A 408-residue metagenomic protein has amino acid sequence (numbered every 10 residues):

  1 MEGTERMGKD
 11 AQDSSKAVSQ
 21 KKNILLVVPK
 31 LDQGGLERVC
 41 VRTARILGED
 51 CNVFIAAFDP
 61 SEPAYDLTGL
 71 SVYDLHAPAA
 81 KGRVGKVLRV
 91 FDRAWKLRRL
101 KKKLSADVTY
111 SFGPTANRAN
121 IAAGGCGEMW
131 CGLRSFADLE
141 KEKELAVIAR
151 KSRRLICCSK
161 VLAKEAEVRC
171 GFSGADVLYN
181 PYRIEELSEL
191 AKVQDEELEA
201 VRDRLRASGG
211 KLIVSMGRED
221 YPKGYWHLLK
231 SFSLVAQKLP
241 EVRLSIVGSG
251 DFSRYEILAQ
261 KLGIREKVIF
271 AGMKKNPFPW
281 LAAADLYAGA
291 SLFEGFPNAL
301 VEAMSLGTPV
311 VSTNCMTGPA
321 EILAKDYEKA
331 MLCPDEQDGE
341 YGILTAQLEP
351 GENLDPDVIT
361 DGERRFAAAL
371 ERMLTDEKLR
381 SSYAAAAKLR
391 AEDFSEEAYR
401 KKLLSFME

Functional and structural regions predicted by a protein language model:
A11, L26-L88, A175: N-terminal strand-loop element at the rim of the active site of nucleotide-sugar-dependent glycosyltransferases
E37-R42, K211, S215-L234: A conserved mid-protein helix/loop that constitutes part of the nucleotide-sugar donor-binding site
R93, Y110-N117, L133-R134: Short His-centered aromatic/hydrophobic patch
K101, E128-K160: A conserved, positively charged/aromatic
R153-L187: A short, active-site helix/loop in glycosyltransferases that binds the activated sugar's phosphate group
R254, R265-K274, W280: Active-site donor-binding acidic/aromatic loop of nucleotide-activated sugar and phosphosugar transferases involved
M273, L292, C315: Aromatic "clamp/platform" in nucleotide-sugar-dependent glycosyltransferases that forms part of the donor/acceptor
P309-T313, G318, I322-E336: Short hydrophobic beta-strand element within catalytic cores of glycosyltransferases and related nucleotide-activated
